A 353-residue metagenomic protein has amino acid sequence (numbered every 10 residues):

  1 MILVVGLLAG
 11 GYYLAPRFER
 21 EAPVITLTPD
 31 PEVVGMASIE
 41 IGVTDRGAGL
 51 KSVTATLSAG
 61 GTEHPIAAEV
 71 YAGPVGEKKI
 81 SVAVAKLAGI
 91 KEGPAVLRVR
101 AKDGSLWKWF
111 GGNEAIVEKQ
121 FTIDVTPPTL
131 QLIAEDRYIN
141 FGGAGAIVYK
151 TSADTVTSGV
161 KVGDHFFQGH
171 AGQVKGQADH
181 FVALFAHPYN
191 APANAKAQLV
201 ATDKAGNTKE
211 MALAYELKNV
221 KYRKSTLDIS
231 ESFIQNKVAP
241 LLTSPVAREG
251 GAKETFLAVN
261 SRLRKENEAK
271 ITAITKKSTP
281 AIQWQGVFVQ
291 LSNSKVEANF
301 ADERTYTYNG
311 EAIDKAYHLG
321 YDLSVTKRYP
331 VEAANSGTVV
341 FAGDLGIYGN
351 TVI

Functional and structural regions predicted by a protein language model:
M1-V4: N-terminal Sec-pathway targeting helices
L8-I25, A115-T129: Proline/serine/threonine-rich low-complexity linkers at boundaries of modular beta-sandwich domains
T26, P31, E40-T44, A48-K119 (+2 more regions): Long, low-complexity serine/threonine/glycine- and acidic-rich segments characteristic of extracellular
L27-E32, A134-N140: Short beta-strand segments of immunoglobulin-like
V34-M36, T155, L323: Extended non-catalytic domains of envelope/secretory-pathway proteins
A37-R46, E135, G143-S152: Short edge beta-strand/loop segments characteristic of extracellular beta-sandwich folds
A144, T151, T157-D302, Y306-G310: Non-catalytic extracellular/periplasmic "stalk" and linker regions immediately N-terminal to catalytic or recognition
F288-I353: Catalytic cores of peptidoglycan-degrading enzymes
